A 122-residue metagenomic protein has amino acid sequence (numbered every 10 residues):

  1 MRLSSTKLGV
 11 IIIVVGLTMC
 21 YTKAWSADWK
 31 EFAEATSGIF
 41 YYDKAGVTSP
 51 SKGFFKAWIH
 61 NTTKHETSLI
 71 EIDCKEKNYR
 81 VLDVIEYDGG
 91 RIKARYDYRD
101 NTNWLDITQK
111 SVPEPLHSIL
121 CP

Functional and structural regions predicted by a protein language model:
M1-V10: Bacterial N-terminal signal peptides that target proteins for export
V10-C20: Bacterial N-terminal signal peptides
Y21-P122: N-terminal secretory-pathway/extracellular module detecting exported/lumenal segments and adjacent signal-anchor/first
